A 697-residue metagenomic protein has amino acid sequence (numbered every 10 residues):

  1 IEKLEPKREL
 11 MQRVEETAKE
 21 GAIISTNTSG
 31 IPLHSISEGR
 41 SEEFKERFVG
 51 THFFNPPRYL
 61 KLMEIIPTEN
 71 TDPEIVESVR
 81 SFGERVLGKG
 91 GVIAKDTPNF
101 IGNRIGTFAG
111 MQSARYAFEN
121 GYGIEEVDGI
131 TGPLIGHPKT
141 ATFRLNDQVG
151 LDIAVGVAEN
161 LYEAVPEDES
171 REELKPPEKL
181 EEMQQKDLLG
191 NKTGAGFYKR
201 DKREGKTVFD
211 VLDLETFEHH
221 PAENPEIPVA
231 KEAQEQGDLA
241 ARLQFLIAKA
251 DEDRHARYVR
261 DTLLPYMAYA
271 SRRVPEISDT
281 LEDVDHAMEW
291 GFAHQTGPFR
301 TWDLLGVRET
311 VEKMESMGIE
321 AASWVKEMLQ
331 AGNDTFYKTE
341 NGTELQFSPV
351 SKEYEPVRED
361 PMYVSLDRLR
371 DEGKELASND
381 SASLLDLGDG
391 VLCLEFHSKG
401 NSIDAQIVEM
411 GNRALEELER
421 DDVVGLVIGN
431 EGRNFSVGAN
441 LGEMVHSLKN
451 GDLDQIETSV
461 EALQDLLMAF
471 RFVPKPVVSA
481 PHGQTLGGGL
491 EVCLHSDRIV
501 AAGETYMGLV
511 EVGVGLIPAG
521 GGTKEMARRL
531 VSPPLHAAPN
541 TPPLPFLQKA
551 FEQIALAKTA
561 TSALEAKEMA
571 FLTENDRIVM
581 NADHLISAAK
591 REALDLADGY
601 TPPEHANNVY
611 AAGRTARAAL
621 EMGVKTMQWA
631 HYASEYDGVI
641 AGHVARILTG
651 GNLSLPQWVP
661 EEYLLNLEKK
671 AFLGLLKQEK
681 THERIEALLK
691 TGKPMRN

Functional and structural regions predicted by a protein language model:
I1-R433, G442-A462, L466-K475, H482-L486 (+4 more regions): N-terminal glycine-rich phosphate-binding loop for ADP-containing cofactors
L490: Short glycine/serine-rich donor-binding loops of glycosyltransferases
